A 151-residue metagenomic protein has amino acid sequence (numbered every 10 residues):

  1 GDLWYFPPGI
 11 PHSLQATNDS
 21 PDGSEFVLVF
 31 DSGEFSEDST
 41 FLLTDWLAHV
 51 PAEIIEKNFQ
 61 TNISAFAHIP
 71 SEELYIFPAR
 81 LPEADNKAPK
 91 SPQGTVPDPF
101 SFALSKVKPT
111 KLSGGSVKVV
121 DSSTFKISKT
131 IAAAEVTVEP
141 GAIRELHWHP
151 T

Functional and structural regions predicted by a protein language model:
G1-D19, V29-D31, V138-G141: Conserved metal-binding segment of the jelly-roll/cupin
G1-W4, S32-E37, L43-I54: Short amphipathic alpha-helical linker/capping segments at the junctions of internal repeats and modular domains
D2, G23-F26, T130: Fe(II)/2-oxoglutarate oxygenase catalytic core
P8, A132, T151: Exposed loop/turn and edge beta-strand positions of beta-sandwich/beta-sheet ligand-binding modules
A16, R144-P150: Short histidine-centered beta-strand/loop micro-motifs that create catalytic or ligand/metal-coordination sites
D19-T40: A short hydrophobic beta-strand segment most commonly corresponding to one strand of the jelly-roll/cupin
S20-G23, V50-P51, F66: Short, Lys/Arg-enriched charge-dense amphipathic segments
E53-E139, E145: A short, N-terminal "cap"/entry segment at the start of jelly-roll beta-barrel domains of the cupin/DSBH fold
